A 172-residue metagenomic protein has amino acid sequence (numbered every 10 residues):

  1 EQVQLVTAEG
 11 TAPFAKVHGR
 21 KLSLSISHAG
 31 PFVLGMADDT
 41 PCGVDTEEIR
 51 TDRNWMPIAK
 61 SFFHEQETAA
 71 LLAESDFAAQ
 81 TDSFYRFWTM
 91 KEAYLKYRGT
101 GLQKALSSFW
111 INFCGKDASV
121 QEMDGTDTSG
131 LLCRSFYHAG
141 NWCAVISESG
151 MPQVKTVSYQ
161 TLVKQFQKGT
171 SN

Functional and structural regions predicted by a protein language model:
E1-N172: Core catalytic alpha/beta fold that binds nucleotide/phospho-ligands
